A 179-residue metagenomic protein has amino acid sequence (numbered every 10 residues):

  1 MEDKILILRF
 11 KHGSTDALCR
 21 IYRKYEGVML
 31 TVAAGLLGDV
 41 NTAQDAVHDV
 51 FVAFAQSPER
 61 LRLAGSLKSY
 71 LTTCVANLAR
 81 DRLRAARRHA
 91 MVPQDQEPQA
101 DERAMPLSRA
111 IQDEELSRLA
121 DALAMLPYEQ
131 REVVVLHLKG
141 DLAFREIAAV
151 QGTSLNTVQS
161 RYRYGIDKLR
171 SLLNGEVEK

Functional and structural regions predicted by a protein language model:
M1, D121-E132, L136, G140-S160: Helix-turn-helix DNA-binding module
M1-V28, G35, R145-E146, S171: N-terminal module of bacterial RNA polymerase sigma factors
D3, H89-Q112, L116: Internal acidic/polar
I5, R9, A90-M91, Q112 (+4 more regions): C-terminal edge and immediately downstream basic/flexible tail or linker adjoining helix-turn-helix-like DNA-binding
K11-H12, G38, H48-S66, A86: Sigma70-family region 2
Y22-V40, S57, L123, K168 (+1 more regions): Amphipathic, Lys/Arg- and hydrophobic-enriched alpha-helical face
T31, D45-V52, G65-N77: Structural recognition of an alpha-helix C-terminal capping motif at a helix-to-coil junction
Q56-L63, T73-P93, Q112: Arg/Lys-rich amphipathic alpha helix in sigma70-family domain 2
